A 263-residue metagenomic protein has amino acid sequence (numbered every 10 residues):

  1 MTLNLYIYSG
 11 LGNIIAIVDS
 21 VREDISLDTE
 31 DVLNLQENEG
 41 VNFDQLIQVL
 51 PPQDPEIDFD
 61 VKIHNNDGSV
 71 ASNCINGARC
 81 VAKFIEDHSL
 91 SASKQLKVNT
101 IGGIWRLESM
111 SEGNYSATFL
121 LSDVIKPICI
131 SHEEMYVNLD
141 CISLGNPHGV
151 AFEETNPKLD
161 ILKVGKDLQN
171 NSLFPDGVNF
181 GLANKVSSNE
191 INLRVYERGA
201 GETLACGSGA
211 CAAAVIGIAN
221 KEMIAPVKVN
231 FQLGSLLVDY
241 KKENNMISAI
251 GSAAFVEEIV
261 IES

Functional and structural regions predicted by a protein language model:
M1-S111, V150-S263: A glycine-rich beta-to-alpha transition motif near the start of alpha/beta enzyme domains, typified by
G113-L120, I247: Short, solvent-exposed secondary-structure boundary/capping segments
D123-I125, I130-G149, M246-S263: C-terminal domain-closing interface element
